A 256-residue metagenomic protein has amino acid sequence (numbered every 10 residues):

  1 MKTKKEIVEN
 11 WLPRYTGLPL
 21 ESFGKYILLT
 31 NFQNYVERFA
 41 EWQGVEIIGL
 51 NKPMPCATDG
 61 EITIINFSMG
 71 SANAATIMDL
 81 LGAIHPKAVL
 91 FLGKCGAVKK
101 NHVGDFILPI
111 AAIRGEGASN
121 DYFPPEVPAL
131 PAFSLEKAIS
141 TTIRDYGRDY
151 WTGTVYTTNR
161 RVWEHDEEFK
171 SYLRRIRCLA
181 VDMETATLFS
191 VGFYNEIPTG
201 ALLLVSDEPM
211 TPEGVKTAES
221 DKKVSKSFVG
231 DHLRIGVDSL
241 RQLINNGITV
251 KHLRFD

Functional and structural regions predicted by a protein language model:
M1-K137: Metabolite-binding pocket within alpha/beta catalytic cores that recognizes anionic/polar moieties
K87-A88, L179, P198: Short acidic/polar active-site loop segments enriched in Thr and Asp
G115-A118, W163-H165, P209-G214: Short acidic/His/Gly/Ser-rich catalytic and metal-binding motifs that mark active-site loops of diverse hydrolases
A129-I176: Active-site rim beta-loop-alpha module in soluble metabolic enzymes
A138-Y146, V191, I235-L243: Generic non-transmembrane alpha-helical segments
A186-V224: Zn-dependent metallopeptidase/amidohydrolase metal-coordination segment
T211-D256: His/Asp/Glu-rich mid-to-C-terminal helical/loop segments that flank catalytic regions of hydrolases
